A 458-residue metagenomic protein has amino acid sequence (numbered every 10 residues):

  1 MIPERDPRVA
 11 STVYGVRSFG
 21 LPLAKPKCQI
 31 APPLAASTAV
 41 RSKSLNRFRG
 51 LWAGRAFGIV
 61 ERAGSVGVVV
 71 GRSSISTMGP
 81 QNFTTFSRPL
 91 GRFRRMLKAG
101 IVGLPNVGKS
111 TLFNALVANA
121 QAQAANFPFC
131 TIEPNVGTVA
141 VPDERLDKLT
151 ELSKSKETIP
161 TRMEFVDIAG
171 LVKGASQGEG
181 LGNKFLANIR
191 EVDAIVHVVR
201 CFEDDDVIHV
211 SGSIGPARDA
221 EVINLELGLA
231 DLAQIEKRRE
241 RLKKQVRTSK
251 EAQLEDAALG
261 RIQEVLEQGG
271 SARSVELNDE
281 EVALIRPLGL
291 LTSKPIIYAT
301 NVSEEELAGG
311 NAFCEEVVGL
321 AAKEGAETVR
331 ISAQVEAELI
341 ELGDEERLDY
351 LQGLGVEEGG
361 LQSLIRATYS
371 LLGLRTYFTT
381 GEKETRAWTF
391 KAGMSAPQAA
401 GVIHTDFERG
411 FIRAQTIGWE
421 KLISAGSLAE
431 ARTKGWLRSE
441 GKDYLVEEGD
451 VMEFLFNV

Functional and structural regions predicted by a protein language model:
R5-S11, R17-S18, C28, A36-R55 (+3 more regions): Low-acidity, Ser/Thr- and Arg-rich intrinsically disordered low-complexity segments
F83-V102, V107, F113, R241-E448 (+1 more regions): C-terminal-of-GTPase-core extension/linker across diverse P-loop GTPases
F86-E179, N183-R200: Conserved G1/Walker A P-loop phosphate-binding module
L116, G178-L181, H209-S213, N311-E315 (+1 more regions): Short, glycine/charged-enriched secondary-structure capping and boundary segments
F129, D143-L146, K156-F165, E179-D193 (+9 more regions): Amphipathic alpha-helical transducer elements in NTP-driven molecular machines
A169-S176, R190-L229, A233, E240 (+3 more regions): Conserved Switch II/interswitch segment of TRAFAC-class P-loop GTPases
